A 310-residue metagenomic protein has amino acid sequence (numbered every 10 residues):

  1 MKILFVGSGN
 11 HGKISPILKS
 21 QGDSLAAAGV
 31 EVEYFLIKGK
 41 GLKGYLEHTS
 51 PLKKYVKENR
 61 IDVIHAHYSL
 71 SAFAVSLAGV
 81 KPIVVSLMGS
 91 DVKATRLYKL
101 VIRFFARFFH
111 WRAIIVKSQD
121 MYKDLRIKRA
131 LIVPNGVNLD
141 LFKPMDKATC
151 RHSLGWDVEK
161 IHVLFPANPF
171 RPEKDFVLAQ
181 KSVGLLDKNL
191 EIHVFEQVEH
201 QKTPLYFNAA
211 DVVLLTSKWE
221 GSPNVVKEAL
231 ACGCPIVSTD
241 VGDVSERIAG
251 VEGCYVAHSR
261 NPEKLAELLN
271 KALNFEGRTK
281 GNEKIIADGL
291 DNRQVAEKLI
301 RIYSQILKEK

Functional and structural regions predicted by a protein language model:
A66-S71, L87: Short His-centered aromatic/hydrophobic patch
F109-K147: Donor nucleotide-sugar binding/catalytic pocket of nucleotide-sugar-dependent glycosyltransferases
W156-K174, Q180-D187, I192: Conserved donor-binding/catalytic core segment of Leloir-type glycosyltransferases
L205-A210: Short alpha-helical donor nucleotide-sugar binding micro-motif in glycosyltransferases
K218: Aromatic "clamp/platform" in nucleotide-sugar-dependent glycosyltransferases that forms part of the donor/acceptor
P235-S238: Short hydrophobic beta-strand element within catalytic cores of glycosyltransferases and related nucleotide-activated
G250-P262, N270-E276: Conserved acidic donor-binding segment of nucleotide-sugar-dependent glycosyltransferases
R260, N274-K308: A charged, aromatic-enriched C-terminal amphipathic alpha-helix characteristic of glycosyltransferases across folds
